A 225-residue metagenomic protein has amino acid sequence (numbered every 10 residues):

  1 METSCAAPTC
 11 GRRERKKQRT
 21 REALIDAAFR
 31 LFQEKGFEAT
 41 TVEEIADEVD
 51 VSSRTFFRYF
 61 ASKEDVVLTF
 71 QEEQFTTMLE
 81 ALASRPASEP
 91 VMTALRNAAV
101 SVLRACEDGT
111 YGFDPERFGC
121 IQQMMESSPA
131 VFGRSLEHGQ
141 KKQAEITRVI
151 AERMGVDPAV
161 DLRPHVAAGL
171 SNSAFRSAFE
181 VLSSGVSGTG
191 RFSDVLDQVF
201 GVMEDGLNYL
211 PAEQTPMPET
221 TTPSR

Functional and structural regions predicted by a protein language model:
M1-K16, V160, G201, L207-R225: N-terminal intrinsically disordered/low-complexity leader segments
M1-K35, A39-V51, D194: Basic, helix-initiating cap at the start of DNA-binding domains
G11, K35-F37, D50, F57-V67 (+1 more regions): HTH DNA-binding helix-turn interface
L24-F32, M78, L95, S135: Short hydrophobic clusters on alpha-helical segments that form packing/core surfaces in small helical domains
F32, T41-V42, K63-Q74, M92-L95 (+1 more regions): Amphipathic alpha-helical segments enriched in hydrophobic/aromatic and basic residues that form the DNA-contacting
T69, T76-I121: Hydrophobic alpha-helical connector segments
P129-M154, H165-V166: Amphipathic alpha-helical packing segments from all-alpha helical-bundle domains
V156-F200, Q214: Hydrophobic/aromatic-rich alpha-helical bundle segments in the mid-to-C-terminal region
